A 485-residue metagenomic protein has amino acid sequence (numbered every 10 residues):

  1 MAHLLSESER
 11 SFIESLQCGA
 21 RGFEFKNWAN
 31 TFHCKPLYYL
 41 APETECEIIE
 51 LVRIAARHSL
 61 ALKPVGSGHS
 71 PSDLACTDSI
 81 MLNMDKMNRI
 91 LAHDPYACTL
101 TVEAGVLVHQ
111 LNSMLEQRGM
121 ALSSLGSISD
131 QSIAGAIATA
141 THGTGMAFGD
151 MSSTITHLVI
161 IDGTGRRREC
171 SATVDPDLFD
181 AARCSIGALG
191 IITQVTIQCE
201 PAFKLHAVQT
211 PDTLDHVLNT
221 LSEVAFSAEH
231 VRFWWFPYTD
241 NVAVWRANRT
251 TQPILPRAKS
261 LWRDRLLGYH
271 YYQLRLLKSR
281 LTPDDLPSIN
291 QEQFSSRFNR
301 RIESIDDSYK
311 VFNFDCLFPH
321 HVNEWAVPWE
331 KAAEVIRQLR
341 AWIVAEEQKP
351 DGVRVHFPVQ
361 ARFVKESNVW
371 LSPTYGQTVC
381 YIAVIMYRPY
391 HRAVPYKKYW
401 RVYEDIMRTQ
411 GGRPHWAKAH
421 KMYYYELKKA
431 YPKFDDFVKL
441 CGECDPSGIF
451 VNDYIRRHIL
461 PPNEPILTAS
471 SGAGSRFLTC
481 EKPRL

Functional and structural regions predicted by a protein language model:
M1-L485: Noncatalytic alpha-helical scaffold of FAD-dependent oxidoreductases
